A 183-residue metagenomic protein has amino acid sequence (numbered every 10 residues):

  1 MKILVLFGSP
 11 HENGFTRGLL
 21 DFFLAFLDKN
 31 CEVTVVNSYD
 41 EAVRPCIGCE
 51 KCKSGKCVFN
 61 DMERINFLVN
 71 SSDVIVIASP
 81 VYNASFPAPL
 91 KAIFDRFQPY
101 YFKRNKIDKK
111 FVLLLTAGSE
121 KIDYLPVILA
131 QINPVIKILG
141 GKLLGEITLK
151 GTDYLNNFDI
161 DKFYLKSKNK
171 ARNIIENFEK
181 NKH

Functional and structural regions predicted by a protein language model:
M1-S79, A84-P99, N157-H183: N-terminal beta1-alpha1-beta2 submodule of the flavodoxin-like/Rossmannoid cofactor-binding fold
P10-H11, D40, G118-E120, G151: Short, glycine/serine-rich, charged loops/turns that create anion-binding and catalytic segments at active sites
N37-E41, V112, I147-L149: A short, structured active-site edge motif that brings together acidic residues
S85, E120-D123, L155: Short, well-ordered, mixed-charge alpha-helical segments that flank or form enzyme active sites
D95-Y100, A130-P134: A glycine- and small-aliphatic-rich helix-loop capping segment at beta-alpha/alpha-beta transitions that lines
Y101-N105: Conserved Walker
K106-E146: Short, glycine-/small-residue-rich phosphate/pyrophosphate-handling segment
P134-K150, L155-F158, K168, I174-N177: A charged, well-structured terminal subsegment
